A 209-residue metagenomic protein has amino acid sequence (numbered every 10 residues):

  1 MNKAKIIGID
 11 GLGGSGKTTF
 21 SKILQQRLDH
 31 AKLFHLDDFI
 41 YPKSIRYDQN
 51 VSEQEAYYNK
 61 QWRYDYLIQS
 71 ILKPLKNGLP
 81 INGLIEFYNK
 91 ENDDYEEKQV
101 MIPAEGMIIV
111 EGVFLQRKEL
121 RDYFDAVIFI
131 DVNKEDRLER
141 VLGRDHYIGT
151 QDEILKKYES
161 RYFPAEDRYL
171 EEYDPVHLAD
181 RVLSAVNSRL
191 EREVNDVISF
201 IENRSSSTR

Functional and structural regions predicted by a protein language model:
M1, D122, G143-Y147, S160 (+1 more regions): NTP-dependent small-molecule kinase module
M1-I7: Extreme N-terminal, non-catalytic leader segments that precede Walker-type/kinase nucleotide-binding cores
G14: Walker A (P-loop) phosphate-binding loop of P-loop NTPases
K17: Conserved lysine of the Walker
F20: Hydrophobic positions on the alpha1 helix immediately C-terminal to the Walker A/P-loop
H30-S44: Short beta-strand-centered segment that lines the nucleotide-binding/catalytic pocket of NTP-utilizing
I45-E91: Conserved nucleotide-sensing/catalytic segment adjacent to the nucleotide-binding pocket in NTP-handling enzymes
D94-Y147: ATP-dependent NMP and nucleoside kinases share a basic, alpha-helical "lid"
